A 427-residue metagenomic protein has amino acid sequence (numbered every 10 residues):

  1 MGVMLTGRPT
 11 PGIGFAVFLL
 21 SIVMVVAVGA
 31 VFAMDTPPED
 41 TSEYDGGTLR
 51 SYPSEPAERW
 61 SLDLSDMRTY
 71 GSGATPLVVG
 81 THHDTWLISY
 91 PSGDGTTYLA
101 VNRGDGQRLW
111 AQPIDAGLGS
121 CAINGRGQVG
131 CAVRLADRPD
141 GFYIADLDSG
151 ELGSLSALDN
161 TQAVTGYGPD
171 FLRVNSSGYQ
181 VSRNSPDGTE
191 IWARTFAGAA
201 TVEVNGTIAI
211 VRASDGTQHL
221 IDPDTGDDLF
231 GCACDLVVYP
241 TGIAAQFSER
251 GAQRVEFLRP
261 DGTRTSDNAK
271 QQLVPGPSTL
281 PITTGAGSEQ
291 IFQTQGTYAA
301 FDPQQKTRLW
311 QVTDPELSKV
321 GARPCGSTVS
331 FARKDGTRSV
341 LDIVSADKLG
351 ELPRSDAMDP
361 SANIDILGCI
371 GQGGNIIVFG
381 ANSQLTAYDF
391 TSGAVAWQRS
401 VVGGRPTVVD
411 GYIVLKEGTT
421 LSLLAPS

Functional and structural regions predicted by a protein language model:
G2-S427: Secretory-pathway ectodomains
